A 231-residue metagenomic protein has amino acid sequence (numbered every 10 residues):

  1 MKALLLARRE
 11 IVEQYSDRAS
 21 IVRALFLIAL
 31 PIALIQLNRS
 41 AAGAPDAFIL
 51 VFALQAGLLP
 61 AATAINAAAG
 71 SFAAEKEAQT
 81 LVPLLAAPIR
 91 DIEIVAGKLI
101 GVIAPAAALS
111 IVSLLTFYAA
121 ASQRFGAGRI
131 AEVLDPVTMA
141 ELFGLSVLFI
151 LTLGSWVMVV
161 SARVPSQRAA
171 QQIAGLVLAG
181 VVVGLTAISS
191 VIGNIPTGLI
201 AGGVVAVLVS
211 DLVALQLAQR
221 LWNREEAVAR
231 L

Functional and structural regions predicted by a protein language model:
M1-A24, L231: Aromatic- and glycine-rich beta-strand/loop motifs that create alpha-glucan
Q14, I65-L85: Transmembrane helix boundary and interhelical loop/hinge segments in multi-pass membrane proteins
S16-S40, V51-A64, A108, L176-I188 (+2 more regions): Hydrophobic alpha-helical transmembrane segments of multi-pass membrane transport/permease proteins
P31, D91, A96-F125: Hydrophobic alpha-helical transmembrane segments that constitute the membrane-spanning cores of multi-pass membrane
N38-I49, L115-F143, I195: Membrane-interfacial helix-loop-helix connectors in multipass membrane proteins
S71, I130-L178: A structural motif at transmembrane helix-loop-helix junctions in multipass membrane proteins
R163, S210-L231: Junction motif at the cytosolic side of a transmembrane helix
